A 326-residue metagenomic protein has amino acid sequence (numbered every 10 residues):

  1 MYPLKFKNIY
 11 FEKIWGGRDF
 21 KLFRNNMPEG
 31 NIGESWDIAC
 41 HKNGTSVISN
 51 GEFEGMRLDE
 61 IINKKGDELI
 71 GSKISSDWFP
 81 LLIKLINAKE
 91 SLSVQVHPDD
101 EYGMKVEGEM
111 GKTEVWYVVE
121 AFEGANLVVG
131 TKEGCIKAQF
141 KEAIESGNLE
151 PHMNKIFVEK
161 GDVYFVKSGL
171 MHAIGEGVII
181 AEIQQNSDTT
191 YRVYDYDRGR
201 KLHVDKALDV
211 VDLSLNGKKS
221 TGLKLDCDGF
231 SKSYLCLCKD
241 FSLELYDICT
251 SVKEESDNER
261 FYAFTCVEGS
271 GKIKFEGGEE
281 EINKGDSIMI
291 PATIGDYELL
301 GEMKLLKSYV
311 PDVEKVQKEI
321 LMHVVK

Functional and structural regions predicted by a protein language model:
M1-C135, D195-K218, L243, V313-I320 (+1 more regions): Transition-metal
W78, I86-S91, D100, M110 (+5 more regions): Ligand-binding loop in jelly-roll beta-barrel domains
I83-K84, L92, E114-Y117, K155-I156 (+4 more regions): His/acidic/aromatic-lined binding-pocket segments of jelly-roll/cupin-type domains and related regulatory beta-sandwich
G124-E159, D257, A263-N283: A short beta-strand-loop-beta hairpin characteristic of the jelly-roll/cupin
Y191-F261: C-terminal amphipathic alpha-helical segment
Y246, G269, G285, L305: Hydrophobic, well-ordered secondary-structure elements that form the walls of internal hydrophobic environments
